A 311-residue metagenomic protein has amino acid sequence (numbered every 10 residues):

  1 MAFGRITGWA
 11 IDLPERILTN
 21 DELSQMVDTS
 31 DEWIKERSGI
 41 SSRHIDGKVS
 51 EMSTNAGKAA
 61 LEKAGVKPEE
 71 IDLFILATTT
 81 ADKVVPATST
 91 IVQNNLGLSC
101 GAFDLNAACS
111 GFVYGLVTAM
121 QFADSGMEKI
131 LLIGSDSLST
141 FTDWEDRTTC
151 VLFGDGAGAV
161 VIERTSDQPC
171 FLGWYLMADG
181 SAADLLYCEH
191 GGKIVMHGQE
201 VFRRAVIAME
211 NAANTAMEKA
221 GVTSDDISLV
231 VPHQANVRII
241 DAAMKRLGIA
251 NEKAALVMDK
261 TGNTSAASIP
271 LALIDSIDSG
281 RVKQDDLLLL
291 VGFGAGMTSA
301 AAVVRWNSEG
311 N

Functional and structural regions predicted by a protein language model:
M1-D46, D146-I207, N211, F293 (+1 more regions): Condensing-enzyme catalytic core mediating Claisen C-C bond formation in acyl metabolism
I6-G8, I34, A60, I71-F74 (+7 more regions): Buried hydrophobic positions in well-ordered alpha/beta secondary-structure cores of metabolic enzymes
L18, V85-A87, T142-E145, S299-V303: Short acidic, glycine/serine/threonine-rich loops at helix termini
Q25-W33, K83-G97, K129-L138, D184 (+2 more regions): Acidic-glycine-rich active-site phosphate/pyrophosphate-binding loop
S50, T54-G57, L61, T80-A81 (+4 more regions): Claisen-condensing/thiolase-fold acyl-transfer catalytic domains that form or cleave C-C bonds in fatty acid
A56-D72, N211-S228, S276-R281: Phosphate/pyrophosphate-binding loops at sites that engage ATP/ADP/AMP, CoA/4′-phosphopantetheine, polyphosphate
E70-V84: Short beta-strand-loop/turn "lid" adjacent to the catalytic site in phosphate-handling enzymes
D124-G154: Flexible, glycine-rich active-site loops centered on histidine and acidic residues that chelate a metal or position
